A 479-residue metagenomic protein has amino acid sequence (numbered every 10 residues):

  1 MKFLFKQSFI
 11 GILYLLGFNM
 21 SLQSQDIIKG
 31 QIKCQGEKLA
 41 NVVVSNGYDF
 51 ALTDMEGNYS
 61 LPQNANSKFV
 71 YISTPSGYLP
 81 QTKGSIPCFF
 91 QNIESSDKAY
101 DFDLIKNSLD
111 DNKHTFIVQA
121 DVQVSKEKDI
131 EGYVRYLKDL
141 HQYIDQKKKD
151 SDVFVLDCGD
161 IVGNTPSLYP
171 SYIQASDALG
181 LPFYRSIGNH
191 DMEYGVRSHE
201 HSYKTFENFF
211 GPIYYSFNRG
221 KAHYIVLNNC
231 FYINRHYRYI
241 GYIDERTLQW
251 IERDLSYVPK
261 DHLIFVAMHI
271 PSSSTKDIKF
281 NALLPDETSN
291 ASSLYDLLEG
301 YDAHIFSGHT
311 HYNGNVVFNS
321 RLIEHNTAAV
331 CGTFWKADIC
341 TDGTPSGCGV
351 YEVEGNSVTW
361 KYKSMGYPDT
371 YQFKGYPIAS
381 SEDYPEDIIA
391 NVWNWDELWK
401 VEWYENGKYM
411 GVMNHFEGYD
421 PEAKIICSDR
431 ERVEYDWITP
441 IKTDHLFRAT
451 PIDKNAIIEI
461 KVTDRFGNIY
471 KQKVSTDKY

Functional and structural regions predicted by a protein language model:
D26-K29, K33-Y48: Short, ordered, surface-exposed loop/turn motifs in non-cytosolic proteins
I27, C34-Q35, T74-Y169, K454 (+1 more regions): N-terminal active-site segment of His-dependent metallophosphoesterases
L39, S60-F69, G343: Short Pro-Gly-centered beta-turn/loop motif in secreted/extracellular proteins
V42-N46, F69-V70, V401-W403: Hydrophobic beta-strand segments
Y48-P62: Short, acidic Ser/Thr/Gly-rich low-complexity loop/linker segments typical of extracellular and cell-surface proteins
S76-Q81, P166-K260, N281-H304, N315-E354: Extended active-site neighborhood of metal-dependent phosphoesterases/phosphodiesterases
L322-W395, W399-N406, D444-K473: Binuclear metal-dependent phosphoesterase catalytic core
D420-R448: Aromatic sugar-binding surface patches on proteins that engage polysaccharides or sugar-phosphate polymers
